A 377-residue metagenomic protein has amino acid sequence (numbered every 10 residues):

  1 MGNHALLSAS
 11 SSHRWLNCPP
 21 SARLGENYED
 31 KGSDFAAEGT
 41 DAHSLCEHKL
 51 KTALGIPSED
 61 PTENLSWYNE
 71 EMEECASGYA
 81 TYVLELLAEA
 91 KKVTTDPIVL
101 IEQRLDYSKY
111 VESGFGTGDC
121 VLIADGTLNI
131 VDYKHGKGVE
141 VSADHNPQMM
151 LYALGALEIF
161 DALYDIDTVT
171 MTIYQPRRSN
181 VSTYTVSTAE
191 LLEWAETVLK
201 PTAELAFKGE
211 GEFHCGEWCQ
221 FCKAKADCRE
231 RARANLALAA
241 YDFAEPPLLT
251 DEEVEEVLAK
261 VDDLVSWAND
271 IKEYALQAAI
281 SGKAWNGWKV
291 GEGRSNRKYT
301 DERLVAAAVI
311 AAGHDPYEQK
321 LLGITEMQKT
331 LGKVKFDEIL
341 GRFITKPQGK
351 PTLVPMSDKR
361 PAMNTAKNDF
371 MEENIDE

Functional and structural regions predicted by a protein language model:
M1-L128, T168-T170, S182, V261: Metal-dependent nuclease catalytic cores that hydrolyze phosphodiester bonds in DNA/RNA, characterized by
N17-D30, I130, G138, K200-F207 (+1 more regions): Short amphipathic alpha-helical segments and their helix-coil junctions
K31, F35, E140-S142, T250: Alpha-helix N-cap/helix-initiation motif
L50-L54, H135-G138, A153-D161, E204-F207 (+6 more regions): Hydrophobic/aromatic-lined pockets within catalytic cores
T95-E204: Mg2+/Mn2+-dependent nuclease catalytic core
S113, H145, C215, V254-K260 (+3 more regions): Active-site-proximal structural scaffolding
E196-D263, P361, T365-E377: Short, charged, low-complexity amphipathic alpha-helix
S266-E377: Extended, charge-rich alpha-helical segments
